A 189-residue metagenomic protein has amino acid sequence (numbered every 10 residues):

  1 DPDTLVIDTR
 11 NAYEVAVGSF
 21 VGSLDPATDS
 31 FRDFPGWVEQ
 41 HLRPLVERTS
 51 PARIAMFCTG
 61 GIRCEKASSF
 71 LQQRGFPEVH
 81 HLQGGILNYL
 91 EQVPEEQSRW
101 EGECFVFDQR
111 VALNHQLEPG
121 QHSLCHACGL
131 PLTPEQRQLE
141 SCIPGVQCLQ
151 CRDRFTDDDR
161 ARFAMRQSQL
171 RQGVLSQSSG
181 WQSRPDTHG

Functional and structural regions predicted by a protein language model:
D1: Conserved, charge-rich beta-strand/loop surface module that forms ligand/interface-binding patches within domains
T4, N11-I54, I62-G189: Rhodanese-like catalytic fold shared by cysteine-dependent sulfurtransferases and DSP/PTP-type phosphatases
